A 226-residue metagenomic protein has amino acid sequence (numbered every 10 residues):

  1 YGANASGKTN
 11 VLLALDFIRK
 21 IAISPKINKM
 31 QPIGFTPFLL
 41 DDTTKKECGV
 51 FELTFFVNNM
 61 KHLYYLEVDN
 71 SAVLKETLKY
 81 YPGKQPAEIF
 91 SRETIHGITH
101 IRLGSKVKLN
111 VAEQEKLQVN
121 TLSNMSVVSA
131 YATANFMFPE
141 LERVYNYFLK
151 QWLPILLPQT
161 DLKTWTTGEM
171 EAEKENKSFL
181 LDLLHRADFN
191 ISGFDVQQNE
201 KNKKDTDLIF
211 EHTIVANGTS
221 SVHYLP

Functional and structural regions predicted by a protein language model:
Y1, S6, E113-L117: Signal that preferentially marks extracellular ectodomain short beta-strand elements of beta-sandwich modules
A3-A5, T9-V73: Conserved P-loop NTP-binding catalytic core
G49-F51, S192, T206: Structural beta-strand/beta-sheet cores of well-ordered domains, especially the beta-sheet scaffolds that support
E52, I101-L103, D207-E211: Generic recognition of long tandem-repeat/solenoid scaffolds
F55-V57, Y80, H212-G218: Short acidic, glycine-rich loop/turn motifs
K61-L63, Q85-A87, S220-P226: Short, mixed charged/polar active-site loops that provide acid/base catalysis or chelate metal/phosphate cofactors
L63-N202: Electropositive, glycine-dotted interaction segments that contact anionic polymers or phosphate-rich ligands
N199, K204-P226: Conserved ABC ATPase signature
